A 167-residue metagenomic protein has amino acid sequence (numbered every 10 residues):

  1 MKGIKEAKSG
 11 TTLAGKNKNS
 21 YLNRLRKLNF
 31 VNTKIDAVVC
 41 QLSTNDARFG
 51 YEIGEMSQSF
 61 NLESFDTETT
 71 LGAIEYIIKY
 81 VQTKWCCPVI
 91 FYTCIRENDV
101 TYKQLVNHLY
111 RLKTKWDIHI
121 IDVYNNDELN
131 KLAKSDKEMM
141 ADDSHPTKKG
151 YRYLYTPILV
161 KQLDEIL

Functional and structural regions predicted by a protein language model:
M1, L28-D36, Q82-T83, T156 (+1 more regions): N-terminal secretory targeting modules
M1-I4, T33-V38, K84-V89, K115-H119: Loop/turn elements at helix/coil->beta-strand transitions in domains of secreted/extracellular proteins
M1-S64: Conserved SGNH/GDSL esterase-like catalytic core that processes O-acyl groups on lipids and polysaccharides
L22, L71-I78, V106, T156 (+1 more regions): Extracytoplasmic/secreted envelope proteins and their assembly/folding machinery, especially bacterial periplasmic
Q41-N45, E75-H108: Active-site segments of SGNH/GDSL-like serine hydrolases that catalyze O-acetyl group transfer/hydrolysis on lipids
F60-T70, D143-P146: A short acidic, glycine-rich active-site loop that binds or catalyzes chemistry on phosphate/adenosine moieties
T67-T70, I74, Y151: Aromatic/hydrophobic pocket-lining residues that form the small-molecule binding cavity in soluble enzyme cores
C94-L167: Catalytic His-Asp segment of secreted/periplasmic serine-dependent ester chemistry enzymes
